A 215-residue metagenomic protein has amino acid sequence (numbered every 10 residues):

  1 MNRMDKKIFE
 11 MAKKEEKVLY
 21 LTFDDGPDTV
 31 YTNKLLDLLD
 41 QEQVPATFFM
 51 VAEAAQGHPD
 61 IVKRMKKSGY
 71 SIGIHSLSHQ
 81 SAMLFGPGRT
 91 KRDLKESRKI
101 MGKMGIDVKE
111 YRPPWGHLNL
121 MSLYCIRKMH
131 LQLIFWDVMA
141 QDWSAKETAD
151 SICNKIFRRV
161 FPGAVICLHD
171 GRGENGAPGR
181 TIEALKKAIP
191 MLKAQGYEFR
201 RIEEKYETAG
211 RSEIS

Functional and structural regions predicted by a protein language model:
M1-S81, R89, K95-K99, I106 (+1 more regions): Active-site beta->alpha N-cap acidic-glycine motif
R3-K14, Q56, G179-S215: C-terminal domain-boundary segment and adjacent tail
F23-D25, M50-E53, I74-S76, R112-W115 (+3 more regions): A cross-domain feature marking catalytic cores of carbohydrate-active enzymes and several ubiquitous metabolic/repair
L36-P45, S71, Q80, P87-L120 (+4 more regions): CE4/NodB-like, metal-dependent polysaccharide N-deacetylase domain that modifies extracellular/periplasmic N-acetylated
P59, L84-F85, M121-Y124, A145-T148 (+2 more regions): Short, well-ordered secondary-structure micro-motifs
Q80-F85, D142-S144, R172-N175: A short acidic, helix-capping loop that chelates divalent metal ions and anchors anionic groups
R89-K95, E147-N154, G179-L185: Charged helix-capping and loop-helix junction motifs
H117, L123-R159, Y197-T208: His/Asp/Glu-enriched short active-site or ligand-binding loop at hydrolase and phosphoryl-transfer sites
